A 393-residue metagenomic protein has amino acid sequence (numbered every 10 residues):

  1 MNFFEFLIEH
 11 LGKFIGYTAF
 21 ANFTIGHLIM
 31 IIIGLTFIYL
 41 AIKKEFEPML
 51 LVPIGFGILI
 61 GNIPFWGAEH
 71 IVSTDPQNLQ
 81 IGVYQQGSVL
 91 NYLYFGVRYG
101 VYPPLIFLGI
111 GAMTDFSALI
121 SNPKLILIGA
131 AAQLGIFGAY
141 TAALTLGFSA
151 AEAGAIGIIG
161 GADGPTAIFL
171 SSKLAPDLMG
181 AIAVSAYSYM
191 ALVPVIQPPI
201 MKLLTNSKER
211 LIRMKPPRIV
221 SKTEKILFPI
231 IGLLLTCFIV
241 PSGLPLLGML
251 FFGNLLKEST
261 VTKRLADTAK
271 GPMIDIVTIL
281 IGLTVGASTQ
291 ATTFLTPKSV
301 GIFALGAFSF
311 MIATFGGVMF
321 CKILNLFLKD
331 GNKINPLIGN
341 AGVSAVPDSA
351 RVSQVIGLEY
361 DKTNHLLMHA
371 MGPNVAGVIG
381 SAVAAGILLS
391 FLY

Functional and structural regions predicted by a protein language model:
M1-D75, Q85: N-terminal alpha-helical transmembrane segments of multi-pass membrane transport and channel/translocase proteins
A19-M30, N91-I106, A150-G160, Y187 (+3 more regions): Structural signature of hydrophobic alpha-helical transmembrane segments
F37, Y94-I120, G253-L256, I274-T296: Hydrophobic transmembrane alpha-helices of secondary-active transporters and Na+-translocating membrane complexes
F95-G100, F107-M113, I128-G138, A142 (+3 more regions): Alpha-helical membrane segments and immediately flanking helix-loop junctions that form or couple to the substrate/ion
L119-Y140, T292-V318, A370, N374: Entry/N-cap segments of selected transmembrane alpha helices and their immediately preceding amphipathic helices
D177-V195, F303-A313, L337-A341: Alpha-helical transmembrane segments
S188-V261: Membrane-embedded hairpin module used as a gating/binding unit in multi-pass transport and secretion proteins
L233-C321: Transmembrane helical segments that form the transport core of multi-pass membrane transport proteins
